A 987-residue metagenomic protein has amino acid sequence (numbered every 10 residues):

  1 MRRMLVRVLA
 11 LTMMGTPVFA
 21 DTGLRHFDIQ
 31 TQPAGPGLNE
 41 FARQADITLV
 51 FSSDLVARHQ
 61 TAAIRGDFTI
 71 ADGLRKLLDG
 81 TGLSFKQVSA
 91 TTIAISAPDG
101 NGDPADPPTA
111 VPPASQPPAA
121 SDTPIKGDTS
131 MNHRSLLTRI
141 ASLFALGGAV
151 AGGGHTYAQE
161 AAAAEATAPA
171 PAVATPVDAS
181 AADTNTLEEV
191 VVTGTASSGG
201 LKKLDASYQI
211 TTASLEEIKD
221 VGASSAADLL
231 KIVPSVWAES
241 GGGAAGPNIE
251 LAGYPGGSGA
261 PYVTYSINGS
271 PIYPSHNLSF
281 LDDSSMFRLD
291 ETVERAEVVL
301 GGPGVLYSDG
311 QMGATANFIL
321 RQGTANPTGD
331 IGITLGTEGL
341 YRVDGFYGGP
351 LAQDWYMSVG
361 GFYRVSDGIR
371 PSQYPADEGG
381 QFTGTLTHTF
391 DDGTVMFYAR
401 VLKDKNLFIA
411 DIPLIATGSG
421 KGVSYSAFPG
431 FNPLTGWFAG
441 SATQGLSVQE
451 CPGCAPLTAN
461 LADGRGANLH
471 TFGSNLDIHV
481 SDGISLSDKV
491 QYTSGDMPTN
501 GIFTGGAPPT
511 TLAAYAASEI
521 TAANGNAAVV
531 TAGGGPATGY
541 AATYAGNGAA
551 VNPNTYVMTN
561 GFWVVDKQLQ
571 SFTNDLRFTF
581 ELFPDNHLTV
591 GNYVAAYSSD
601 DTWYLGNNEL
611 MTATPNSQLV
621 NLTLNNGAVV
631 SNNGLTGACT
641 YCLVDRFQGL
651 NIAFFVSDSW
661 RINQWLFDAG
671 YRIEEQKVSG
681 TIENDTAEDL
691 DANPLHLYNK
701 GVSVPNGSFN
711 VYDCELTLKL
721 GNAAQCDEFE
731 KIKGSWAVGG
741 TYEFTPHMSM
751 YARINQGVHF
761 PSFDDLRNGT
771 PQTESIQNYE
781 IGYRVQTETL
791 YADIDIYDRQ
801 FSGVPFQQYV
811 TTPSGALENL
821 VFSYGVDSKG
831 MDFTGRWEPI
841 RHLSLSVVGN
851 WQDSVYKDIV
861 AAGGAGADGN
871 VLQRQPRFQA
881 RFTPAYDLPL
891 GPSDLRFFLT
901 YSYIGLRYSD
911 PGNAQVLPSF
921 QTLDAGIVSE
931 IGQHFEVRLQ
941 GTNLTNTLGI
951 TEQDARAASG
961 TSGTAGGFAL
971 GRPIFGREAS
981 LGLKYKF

Functional and structural regions predicted by a protein language model:
P176-A179, V191-T195, G199-K202, S207 (+1 more regions): Extracytoplasmic beta-strand/coil segments of soluble accessory domains associated with Gram-negative outer-membrane
P271-L300, S424: Short acidic/polar hinge/loop motifs at secondary-structure boundaries that mediate gating or recognition
M286-D330, K986: A beta-strand signature from Gram-negative outer-membrane beta-barrel systems, especially the internal plug domain
T315-P350, V359-S372: Short strand-turn segments of transmembrane beta-barrel domains in outer membranes, especially the first one or two
A376, F382-T389, T394-T471, P498-W563 (+3 more regions): Acidic/polar loop-and-plug regions of large Gram-negative outer-membrane beta-barrel proteins
L569-S571, E581-Y597, T602-G606, L610 (+7 more regions): Structural signature of Gram-negative outer-membrane beta-barrels, strongest in the C-terminal barrel of TonB-dependent
R661-Q664, T745, Y791, D798-Q800 (+2 more regions): Gram-negative outer-membrane beta-barrel transporters
F801-P805, H842, S902-D910, V928-F987: C-terminal beta-signal and adjacent terminal beta-strands/loops of Gram-negative outer-membrane beta-barrel proteins
